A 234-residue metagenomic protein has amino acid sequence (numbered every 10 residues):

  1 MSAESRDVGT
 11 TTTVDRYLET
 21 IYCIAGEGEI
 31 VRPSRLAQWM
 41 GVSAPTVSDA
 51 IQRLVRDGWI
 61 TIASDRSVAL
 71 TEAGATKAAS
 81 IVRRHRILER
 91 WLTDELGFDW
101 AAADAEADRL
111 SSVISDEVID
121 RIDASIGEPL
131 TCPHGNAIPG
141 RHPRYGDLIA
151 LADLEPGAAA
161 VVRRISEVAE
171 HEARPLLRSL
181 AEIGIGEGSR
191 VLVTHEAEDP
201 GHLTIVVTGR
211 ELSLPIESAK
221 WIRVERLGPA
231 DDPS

Functional and structural regions predicted by a protein language model:
M1-G41: Extreme N-terminal segment that seeds HTH/winged-HTH DNA-binding domains in transcriptional regulators
Y17, L36, V47-D57, L180 (+1 more regions): Basic amphipathic alpha-helical segments that dock to polyanions
P33, I51, E89: Helix-turn-helix DNA-binding elements, focusing on the entry/boundary residues of the two helices that contact DNA
P45, A101: Key DNA-contact positions within bacterial/archaeal DNA-binding proteins
V55-D65: A short, conserved structural fragment
R66-H85: Basic, amphipathic "hinge/linker" alpha-helix immediately C-terminal to the N-terminal HTH DNA-binding motif
S111-W221: Mid-protein regulatory/catalytic core that forms ligand/cofactor-binding pockets and protein-protein interaction
